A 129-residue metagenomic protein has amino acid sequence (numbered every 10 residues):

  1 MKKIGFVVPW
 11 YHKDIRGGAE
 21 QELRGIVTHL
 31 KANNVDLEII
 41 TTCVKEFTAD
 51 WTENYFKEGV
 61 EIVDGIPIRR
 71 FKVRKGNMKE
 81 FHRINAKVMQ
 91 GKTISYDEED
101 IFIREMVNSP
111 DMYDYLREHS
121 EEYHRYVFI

Functional and structural regions predicted by a protein language model:
M1-K72: N-terminal subdomain of nucleotide-sugar transferases
K3, R125-V127: Structural motif
K13, S120-R125: A short, histidine- and acid-enriched strand-loop-helix "catalytic/donor-clamping" loop that lines the nucleotide-sugar
T28, A32, D114-E121: Replace "anionic and nucleotidyl ligands
K45-H119: A conserved catalytic-core segment of Leloir-type glycosyltransferases
